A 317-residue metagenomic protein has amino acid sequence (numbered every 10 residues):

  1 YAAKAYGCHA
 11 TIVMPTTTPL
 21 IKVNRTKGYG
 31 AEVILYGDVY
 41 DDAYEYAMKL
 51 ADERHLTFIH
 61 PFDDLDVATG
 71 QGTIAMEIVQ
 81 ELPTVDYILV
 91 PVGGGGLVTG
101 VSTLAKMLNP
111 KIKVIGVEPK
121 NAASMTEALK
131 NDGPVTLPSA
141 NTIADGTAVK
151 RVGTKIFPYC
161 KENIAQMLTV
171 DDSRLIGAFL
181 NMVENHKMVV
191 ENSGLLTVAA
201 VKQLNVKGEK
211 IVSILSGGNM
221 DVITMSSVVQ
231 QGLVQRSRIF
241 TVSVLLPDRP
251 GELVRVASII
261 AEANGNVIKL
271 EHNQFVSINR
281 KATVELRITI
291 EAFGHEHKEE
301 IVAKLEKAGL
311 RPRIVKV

Functional and structural regions predicted by a protein language model:
Y1-V317: PLP-dependent amino-acid enzyme catalytic core
